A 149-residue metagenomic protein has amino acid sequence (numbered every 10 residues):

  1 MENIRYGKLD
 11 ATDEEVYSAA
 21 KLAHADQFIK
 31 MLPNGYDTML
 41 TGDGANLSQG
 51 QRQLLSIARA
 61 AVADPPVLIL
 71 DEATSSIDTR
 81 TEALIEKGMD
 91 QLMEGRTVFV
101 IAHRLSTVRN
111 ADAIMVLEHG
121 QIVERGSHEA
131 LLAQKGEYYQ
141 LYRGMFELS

Functional and structural regions predicted by a protein language model:
N3-A25, G35-K135: ABC-family ATPase nucleotide-binding domain "signature/switch" substructure
F28: Short beta-loop-alpha junction of Rossmann-like oxidoreductase domains
A133-S149: C-terminal boundary and immediately downstream tail of ABC-type ATPase nucleotide-binding domains
